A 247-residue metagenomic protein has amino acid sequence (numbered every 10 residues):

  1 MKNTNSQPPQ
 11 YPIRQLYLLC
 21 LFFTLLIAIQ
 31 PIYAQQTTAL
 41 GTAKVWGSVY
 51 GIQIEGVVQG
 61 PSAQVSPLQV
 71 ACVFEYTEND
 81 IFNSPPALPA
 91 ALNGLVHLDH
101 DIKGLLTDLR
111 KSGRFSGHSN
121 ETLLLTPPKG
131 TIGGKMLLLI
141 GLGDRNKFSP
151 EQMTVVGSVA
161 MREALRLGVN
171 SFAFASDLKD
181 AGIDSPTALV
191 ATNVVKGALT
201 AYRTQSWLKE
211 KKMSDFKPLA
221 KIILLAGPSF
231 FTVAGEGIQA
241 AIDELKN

Functional and structural regions predicted by a protein language model:
K2-C20: Bacterial N-terminal signal peptides that target proteins for export
N5-P8, A28, G168: Residues at helix C-cap/C′ positions in short coil/turn segments immediately following an alpha-helix
P9, Q15, P31, S171-F172: Intrinsically disordered, low-complexity segments enriched in small/polar residues
Y17-P31: Bacterial N-terminal signal peptides
Q35-N247: Glycine-/small-residue-enriched capping loops at alpha/beta junctions
